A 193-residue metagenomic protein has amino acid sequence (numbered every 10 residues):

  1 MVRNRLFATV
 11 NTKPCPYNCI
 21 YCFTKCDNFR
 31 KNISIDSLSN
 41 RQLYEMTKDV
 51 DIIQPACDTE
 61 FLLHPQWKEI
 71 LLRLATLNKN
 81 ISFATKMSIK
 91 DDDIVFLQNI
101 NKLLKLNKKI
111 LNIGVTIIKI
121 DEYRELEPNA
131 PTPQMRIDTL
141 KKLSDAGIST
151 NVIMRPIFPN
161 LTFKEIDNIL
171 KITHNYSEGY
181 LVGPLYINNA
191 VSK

Functional and structural regions predicted by a protein language model:
M1-N112, I120-D121: Conserved Radical SAM active-site core
F7, P128, I157-L161: Conserved aromatic-histidine-acidic binding/catalytic patches
D58-E60, K86-S88, T116-I120, R155-P159 (+1 more regions): Active-site beta-loop-alpha junctions enriched in small/polar residues
P65-W67, D93-F96, L126, L161-I166 (+1 more regions): A short acidic (Asp/Glu
L97, L106-I113, P133-S144: Short, composition-biased local secondary-structure segments
E125-P131: Short glycine-enriched, charge-decorated loop/helix-capping segments at active-site entrances that position
Q134-S192: Conserved C-terminal portion of the radical SAM core fold that forms the substrate/S-adenosylmethionine-binding
